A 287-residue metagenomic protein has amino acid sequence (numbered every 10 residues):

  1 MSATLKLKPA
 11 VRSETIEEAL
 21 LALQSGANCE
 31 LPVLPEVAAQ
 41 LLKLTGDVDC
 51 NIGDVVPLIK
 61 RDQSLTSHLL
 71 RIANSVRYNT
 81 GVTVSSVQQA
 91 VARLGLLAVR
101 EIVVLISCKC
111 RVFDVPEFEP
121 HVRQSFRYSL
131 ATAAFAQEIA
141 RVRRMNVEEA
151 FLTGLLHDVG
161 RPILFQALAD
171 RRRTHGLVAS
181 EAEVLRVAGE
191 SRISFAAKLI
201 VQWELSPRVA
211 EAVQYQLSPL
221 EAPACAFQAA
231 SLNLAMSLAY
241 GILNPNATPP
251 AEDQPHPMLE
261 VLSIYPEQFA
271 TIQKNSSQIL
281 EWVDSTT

Functional and structural regions predicted by a protein language model:
M1-L23, H256-T287: Terminal helices and disordered tails flanking the catalytic cores of nucleotide-processing hydrolases
M1-T174, A179-E252: Conserved alpha-helical "signature site" that marks functionally important helical segments or helix/loop junctions
